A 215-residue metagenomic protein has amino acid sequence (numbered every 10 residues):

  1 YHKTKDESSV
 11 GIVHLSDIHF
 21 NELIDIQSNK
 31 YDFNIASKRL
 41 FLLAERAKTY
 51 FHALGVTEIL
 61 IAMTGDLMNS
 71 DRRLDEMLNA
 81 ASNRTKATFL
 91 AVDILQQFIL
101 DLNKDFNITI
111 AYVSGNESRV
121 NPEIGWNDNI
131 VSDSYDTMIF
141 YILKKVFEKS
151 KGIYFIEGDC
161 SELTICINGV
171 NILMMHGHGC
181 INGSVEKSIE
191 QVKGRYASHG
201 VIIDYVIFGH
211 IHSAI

Functional and structural regions predicted by a protein language model:
Y1-I215: Extended recognition/assembly regions associated with phosphoester-bond processing machinery
